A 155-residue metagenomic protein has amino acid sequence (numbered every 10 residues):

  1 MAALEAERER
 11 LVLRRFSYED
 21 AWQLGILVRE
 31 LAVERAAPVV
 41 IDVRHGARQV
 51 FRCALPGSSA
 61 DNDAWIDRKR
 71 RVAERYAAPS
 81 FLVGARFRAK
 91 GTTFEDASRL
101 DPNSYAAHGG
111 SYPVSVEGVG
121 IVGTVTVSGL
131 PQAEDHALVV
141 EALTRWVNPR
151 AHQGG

Functional and structural regions predicted by a protein language model:
M1-S59: Intrinsically disordered, low-complexity terminal regulatory regions
Y18-W22, R88-D96, N148-G154: Short, positively charged
E34-R35, E117-G118, R145-R150: Secondary-structure boundary elements
A36-L100: Structured interaction and signal-relay segments at domain junctions
D42, D61, A133-E134, Q153: Short amphipathic alpha-helical leader/targeting segments
E74-Y76, H136-G155: Short, solvent-exposed cationic patches
D96-T144: Extended hydrophobic
